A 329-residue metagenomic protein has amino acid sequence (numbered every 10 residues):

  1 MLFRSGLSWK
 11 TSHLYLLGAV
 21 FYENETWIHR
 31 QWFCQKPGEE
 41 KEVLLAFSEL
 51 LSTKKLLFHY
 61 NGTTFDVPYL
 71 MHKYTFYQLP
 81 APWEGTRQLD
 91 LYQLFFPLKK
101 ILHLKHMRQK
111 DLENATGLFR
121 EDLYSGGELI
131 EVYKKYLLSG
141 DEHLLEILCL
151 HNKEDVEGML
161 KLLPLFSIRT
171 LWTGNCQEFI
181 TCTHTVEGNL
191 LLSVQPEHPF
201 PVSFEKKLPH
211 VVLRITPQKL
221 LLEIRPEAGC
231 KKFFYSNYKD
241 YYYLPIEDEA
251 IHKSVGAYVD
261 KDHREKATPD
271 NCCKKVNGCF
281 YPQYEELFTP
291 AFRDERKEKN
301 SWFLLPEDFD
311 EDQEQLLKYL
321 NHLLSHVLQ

Functional and structural regions predicted by a protein language model:
M1, S8-S12, Y22-Q329: DEDD superfamily 3′-5′ metal-dependent exonuclease/proofreading module
L17-A19: Short beta-strand scaffold segments in enzyme catalytic cores
